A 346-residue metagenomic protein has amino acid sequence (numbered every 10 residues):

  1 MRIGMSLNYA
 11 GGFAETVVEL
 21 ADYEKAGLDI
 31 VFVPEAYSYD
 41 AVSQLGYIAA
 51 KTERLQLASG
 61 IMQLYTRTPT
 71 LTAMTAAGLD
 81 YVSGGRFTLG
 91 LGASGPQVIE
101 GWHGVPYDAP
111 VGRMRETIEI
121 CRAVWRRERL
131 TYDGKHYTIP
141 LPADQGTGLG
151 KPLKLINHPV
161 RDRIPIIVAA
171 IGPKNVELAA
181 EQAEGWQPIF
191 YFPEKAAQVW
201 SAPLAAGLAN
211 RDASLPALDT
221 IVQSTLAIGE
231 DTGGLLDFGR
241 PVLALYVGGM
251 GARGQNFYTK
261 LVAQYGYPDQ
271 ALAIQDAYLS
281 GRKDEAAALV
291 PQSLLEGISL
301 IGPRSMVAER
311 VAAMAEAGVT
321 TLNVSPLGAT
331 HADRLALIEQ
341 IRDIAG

Functional and structural regions predicted by a protein language model:
M1-G346: Active-site-adjacent structural elements that line small-molecule/cofactor binding pockets in enzymes
